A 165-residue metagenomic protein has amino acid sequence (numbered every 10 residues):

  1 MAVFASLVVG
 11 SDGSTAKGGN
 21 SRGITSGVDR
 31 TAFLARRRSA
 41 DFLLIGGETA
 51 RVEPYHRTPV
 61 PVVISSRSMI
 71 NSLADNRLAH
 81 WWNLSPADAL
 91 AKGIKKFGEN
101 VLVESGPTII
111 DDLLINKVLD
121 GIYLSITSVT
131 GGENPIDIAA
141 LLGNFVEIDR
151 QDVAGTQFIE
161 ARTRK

Functional and structural regions predicted by a protein language model:
M1-K165: Enzymes that bind and transform nitrogen-containing heteroaromatic metabolites
